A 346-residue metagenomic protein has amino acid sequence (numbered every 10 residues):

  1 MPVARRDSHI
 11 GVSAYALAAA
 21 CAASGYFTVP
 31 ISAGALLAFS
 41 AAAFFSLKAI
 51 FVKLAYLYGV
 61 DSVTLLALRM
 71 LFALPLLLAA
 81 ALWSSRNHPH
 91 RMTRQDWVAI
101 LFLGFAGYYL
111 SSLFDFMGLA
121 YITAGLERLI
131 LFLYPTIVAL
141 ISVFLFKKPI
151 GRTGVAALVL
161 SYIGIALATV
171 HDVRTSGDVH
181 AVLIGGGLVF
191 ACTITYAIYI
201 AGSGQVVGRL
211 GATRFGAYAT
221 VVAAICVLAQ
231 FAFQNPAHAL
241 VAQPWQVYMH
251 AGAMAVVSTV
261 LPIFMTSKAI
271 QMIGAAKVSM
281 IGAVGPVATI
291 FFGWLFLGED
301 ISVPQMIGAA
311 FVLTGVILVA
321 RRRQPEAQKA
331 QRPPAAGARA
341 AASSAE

Functional and structural regions predicted by a protein language model:
H9-L68, F105, D178-Q205, I225 (+1 more regions): Glycine-/small-residue-enriched transmembrane alpha-helix faces in small-molecule transporters and effluxers
S32-L36, V63-W83, F102, T153-I163 (+2 more regions): Hydrophobic alpha-helical transmembrane segments of multi-pass integral membrane proteins, especially transporters
A42, L68, L126-L133, I200-I225 (+1 more regions): Helix-helix packing/entry segments at the starts of transmembrane helices
F44-A49, L78, L82-L131, L167 (+1 more regions): Specific transmembrane alpha-helical segments of multi-pass solute transporters/efflux pumps, especially DMT/EamA
F51-Y58, A120, T169-A181, A232-Q246 (+1 more regions): Membrane-interface helix termini and inter-helical loops of multi-pass transporters
A55, L65, R69, G118 (+7 more regions): Hydrophobic/aromatic residues within transmembrane alpha-helices of multi-pass small-molecule transporters
L76, A81-S84, Y134-V159, V287-I307: C-terminal transmembrane-helix exit sites in multi-pass transporters
L77, I150-D172, V227, A283 (+2 more regions): Hydrophobic transmembrane alpha-helices of multi-pass small-molecule transport proteins
